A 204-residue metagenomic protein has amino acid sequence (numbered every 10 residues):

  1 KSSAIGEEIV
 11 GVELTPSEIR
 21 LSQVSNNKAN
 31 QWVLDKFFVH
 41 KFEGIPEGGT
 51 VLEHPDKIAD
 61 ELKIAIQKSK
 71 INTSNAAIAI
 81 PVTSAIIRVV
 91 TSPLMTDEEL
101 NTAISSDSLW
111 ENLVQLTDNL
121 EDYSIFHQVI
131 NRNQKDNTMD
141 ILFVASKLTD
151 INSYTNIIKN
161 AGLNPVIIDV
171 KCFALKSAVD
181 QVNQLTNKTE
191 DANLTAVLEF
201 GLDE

Functional and structural regions predicted by a protein language model:
K1, P165-K188: Charged, flexible boundary elements
K1-K41, S74-P81, Q184-E204: Gly/Thr-rich phosphate-binding beta-strand-loop-beta motif of the actin/hexokinase/Hsp70
S22, D60-Q67, T102-S106, N152-K159: Solvent-exposed alpha-helical segments within well-ordered globular domains of core cellular machineries
K28-L34, P93-I104, K159-I167: A short alpha->loop->secondary-structure connector
K36-Q67: N-terminal phosphate-binding loop and adjacent alpha-helix
P55, I80-I141, Q184: Internal amphipathic helical hairpin motif
L62, I71-T83, I158, N164-I167: Short glycine-rich phosphate-binding loop at a beta-alpha junction
L142-T155: Ligand-binding face of N-terminal immunoglobulin V-set domains in extracellular IgSF glycoproteins
